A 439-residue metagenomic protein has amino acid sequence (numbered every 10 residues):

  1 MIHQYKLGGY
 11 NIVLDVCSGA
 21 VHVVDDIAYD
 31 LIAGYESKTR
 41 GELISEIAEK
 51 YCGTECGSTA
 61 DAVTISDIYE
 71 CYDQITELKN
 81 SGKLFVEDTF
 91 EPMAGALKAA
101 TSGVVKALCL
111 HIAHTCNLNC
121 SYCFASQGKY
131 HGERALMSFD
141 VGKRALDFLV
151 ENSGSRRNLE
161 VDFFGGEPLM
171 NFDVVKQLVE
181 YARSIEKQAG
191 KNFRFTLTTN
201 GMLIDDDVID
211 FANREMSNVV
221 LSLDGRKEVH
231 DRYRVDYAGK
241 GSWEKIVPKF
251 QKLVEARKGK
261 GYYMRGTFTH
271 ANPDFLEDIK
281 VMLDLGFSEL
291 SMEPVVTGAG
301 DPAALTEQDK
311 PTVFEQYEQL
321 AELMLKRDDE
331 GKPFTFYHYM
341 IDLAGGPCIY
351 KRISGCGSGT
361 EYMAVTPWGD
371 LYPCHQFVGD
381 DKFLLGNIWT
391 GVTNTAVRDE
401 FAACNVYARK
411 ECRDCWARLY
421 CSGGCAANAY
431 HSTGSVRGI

Functional and structural regions predicted by a protein language model:
M1-Y35: Acidic, low-complexity/disordered tracts enriched in E/D and polar residues
K38-T59: Short acidic, hydrophobic short linear motifs in intrinsically disordered regions
V63-D210, E215: Conserved alpha-helical substructure of the radical SAM core
C123-M137, V378-L384, R418-I439: Iron-sulfur (Fe-S) cluster-binding segments and ferredoxin-like electron-carrier domains, especially [2Fe-2S]
G142, L146-D162, N171-V295: Radical SAM/AdoMet-radical enzyme domain recognition
F275-I349: Long, K/E/R/D-enriched contiguous segments that form extended
T312-G345, H375-S422: C-terminal accessory region of radical SAM enzymes
C356-G359: Short, small/polar residue-rich loop motifs at catalytic or cofactor-binding pockets
